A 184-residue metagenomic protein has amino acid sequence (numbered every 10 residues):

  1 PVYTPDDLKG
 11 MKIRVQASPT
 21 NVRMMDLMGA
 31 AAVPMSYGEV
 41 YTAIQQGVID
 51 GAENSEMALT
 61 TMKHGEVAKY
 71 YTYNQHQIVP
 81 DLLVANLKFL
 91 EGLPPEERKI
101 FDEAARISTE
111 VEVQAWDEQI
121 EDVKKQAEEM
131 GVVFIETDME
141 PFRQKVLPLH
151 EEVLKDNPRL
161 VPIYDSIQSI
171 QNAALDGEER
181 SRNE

Functional and structural regions predicted by a protein language model:
P1-E184: N-terminal secretory/targeting leader peptides
